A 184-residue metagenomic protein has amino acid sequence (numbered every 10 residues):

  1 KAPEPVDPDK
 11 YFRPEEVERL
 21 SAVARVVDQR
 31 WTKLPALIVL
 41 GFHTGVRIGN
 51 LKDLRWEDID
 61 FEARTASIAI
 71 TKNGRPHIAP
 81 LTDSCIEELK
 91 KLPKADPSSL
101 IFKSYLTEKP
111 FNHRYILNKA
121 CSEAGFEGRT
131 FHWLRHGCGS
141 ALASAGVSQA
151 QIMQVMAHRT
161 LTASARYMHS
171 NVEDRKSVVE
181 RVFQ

Functional and structural regions predicted by a protein language model:
K1-I48, K52, E62, K72-N73 (+2 more regions): Basic, Lys/Arg- and aromatic-enriched nucleic-acid-binding interface segment
P3-P5, Y11, I70-G74, S84 (+2 more regions): Catalytic-site neighborhood detector that most strongly recognizes the C-terminal catalytic loop/helix of tyrosine
E15-V17, P80-E127: Active-site/catalytic core of tyrosine-dependent DNA strand-transfer enzymes
A22, A63, K94, K103-T107 (+2 more regions): C-terminal secondary-structure termini that scaffold catalytic or DNA-interacting sites
A24, L37, G41, L92 (+3 more regions): Short helix-to-turn junction characteristic of helix-turn-helix DNA-binding domains, especially the helix
T32-P35, E127-A145: Short basic/aromatic active-site micro-motif
D58-T65, G128, V147-R166: Short, polar N-cap/turn motifs at the start of nucleic acid-interacting alpha helices
T65, P76-P80: Well-ordered beta-strand positions in beta-sheet-rich domains
